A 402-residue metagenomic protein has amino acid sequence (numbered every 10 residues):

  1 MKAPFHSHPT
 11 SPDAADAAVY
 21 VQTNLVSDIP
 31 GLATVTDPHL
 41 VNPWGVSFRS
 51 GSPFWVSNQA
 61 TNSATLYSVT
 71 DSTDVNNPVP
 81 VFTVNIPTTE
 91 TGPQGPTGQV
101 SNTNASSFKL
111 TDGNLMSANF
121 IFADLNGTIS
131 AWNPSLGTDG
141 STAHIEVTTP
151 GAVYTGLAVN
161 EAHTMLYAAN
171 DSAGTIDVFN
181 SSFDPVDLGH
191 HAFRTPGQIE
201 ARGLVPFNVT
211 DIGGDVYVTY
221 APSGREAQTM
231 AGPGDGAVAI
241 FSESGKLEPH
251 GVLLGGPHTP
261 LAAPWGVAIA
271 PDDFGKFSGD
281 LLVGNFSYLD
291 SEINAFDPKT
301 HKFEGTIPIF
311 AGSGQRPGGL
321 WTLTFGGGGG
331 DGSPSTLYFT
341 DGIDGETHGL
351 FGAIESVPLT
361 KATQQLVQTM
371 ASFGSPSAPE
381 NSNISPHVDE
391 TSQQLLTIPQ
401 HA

Functional and structural regions predicted by a protein language model:
K2-Q393, H401: Sequence/structural signature of beta-propeller domains
